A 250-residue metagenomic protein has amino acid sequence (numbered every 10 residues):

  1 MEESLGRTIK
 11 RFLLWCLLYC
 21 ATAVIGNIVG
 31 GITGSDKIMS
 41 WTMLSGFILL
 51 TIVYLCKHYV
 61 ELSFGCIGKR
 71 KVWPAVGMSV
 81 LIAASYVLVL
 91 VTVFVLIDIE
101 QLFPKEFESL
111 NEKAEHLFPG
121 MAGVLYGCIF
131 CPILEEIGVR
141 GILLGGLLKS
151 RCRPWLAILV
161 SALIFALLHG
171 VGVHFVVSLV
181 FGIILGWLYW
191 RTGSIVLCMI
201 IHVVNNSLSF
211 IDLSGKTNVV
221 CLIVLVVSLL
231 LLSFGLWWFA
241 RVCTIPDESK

Functional and structural regions predicted by a protein language model:
T8-A23, G77-Y86: Alpha-helical transmembrane segments
W15-Y59: Alpha-helical transmembrane segments in multi-pass membrane proteins
N27, H174-L229: Functionally important transmembrane alpha-helices
G30, S63-C131, G145, K149-S150: Juxtamembrane helix-loop-helix connectors linking adjacent transmembrane helices in multi-pass membrane enzymes
S35-K37, K71-W73, G120-M121, R151-L156 (+2 more regions): Membrane-helix interface segments
C56-S63, L236-K250: Membrane-interface capping segments at transmembrane-helix boundaries
V76, V80, V124-I129, I133 (+7 more regions): Residue-level signature of the transmembrane alpha-helical core of multi-pass small-molecule transporters
L134-V160, W187-S194: Membrane-interface helix/loop boundary segments of multi-pass membrane proteins
